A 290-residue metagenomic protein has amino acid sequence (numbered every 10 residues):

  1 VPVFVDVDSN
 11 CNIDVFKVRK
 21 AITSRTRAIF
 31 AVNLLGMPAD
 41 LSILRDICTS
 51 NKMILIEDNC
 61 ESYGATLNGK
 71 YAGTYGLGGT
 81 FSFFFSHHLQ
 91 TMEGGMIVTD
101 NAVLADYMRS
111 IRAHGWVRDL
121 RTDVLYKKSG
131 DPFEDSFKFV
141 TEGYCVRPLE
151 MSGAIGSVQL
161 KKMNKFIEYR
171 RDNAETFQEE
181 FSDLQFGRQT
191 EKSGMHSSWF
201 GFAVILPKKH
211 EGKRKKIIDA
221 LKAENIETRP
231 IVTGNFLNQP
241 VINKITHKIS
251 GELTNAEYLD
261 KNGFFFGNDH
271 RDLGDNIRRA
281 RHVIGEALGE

Functional and structural regions predicted by a protein language model:
V1-P2: A short helix-loop-beta submotif of the ANL/AMP-binding
V7-T91, M96-D106: Active-site phosphate-binding strand-loop segment of PLP-dependent enzymes
F16, K20, A28-V32, M37 (+3 more regions): PLP-dependent aminotransferase class I/II
